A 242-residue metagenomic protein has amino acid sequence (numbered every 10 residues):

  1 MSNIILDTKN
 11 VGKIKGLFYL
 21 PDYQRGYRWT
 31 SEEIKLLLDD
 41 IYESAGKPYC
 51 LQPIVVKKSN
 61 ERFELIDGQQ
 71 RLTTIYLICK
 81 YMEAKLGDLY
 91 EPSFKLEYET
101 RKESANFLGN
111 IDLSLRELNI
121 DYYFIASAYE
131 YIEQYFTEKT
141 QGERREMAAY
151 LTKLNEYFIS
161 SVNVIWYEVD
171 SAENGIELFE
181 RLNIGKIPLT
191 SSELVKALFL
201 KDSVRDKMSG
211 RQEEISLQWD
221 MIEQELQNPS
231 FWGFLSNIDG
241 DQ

Functional and structural regions predicted by a protein language model:
M1-Q242: Covalent nucleotidyltransferase
